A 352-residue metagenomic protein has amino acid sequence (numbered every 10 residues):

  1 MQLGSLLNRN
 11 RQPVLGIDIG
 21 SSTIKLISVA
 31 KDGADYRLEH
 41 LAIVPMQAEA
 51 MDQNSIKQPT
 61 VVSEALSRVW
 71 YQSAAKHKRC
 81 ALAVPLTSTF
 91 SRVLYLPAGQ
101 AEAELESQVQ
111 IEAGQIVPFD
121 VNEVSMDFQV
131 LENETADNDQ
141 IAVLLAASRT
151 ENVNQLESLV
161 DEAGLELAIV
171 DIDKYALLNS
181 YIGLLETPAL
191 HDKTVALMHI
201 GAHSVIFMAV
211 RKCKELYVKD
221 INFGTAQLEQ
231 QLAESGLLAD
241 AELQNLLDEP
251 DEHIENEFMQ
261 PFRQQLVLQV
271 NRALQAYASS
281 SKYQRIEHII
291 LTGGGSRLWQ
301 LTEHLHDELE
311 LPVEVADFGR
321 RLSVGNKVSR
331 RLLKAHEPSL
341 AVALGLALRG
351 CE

Functional and structural regions predicted by a protein language model:
M1-E352: Hydrophobic/aromatic-enriched cytosolic interaction surfaces used to assemble or bind macromolecules
